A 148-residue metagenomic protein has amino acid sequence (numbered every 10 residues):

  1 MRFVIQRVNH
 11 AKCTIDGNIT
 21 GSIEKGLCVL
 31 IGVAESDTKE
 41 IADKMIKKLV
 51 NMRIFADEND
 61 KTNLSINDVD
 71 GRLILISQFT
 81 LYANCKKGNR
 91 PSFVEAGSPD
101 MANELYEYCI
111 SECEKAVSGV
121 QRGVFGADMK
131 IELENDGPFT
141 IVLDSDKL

Functional and structural regions predicted by a protein language model:
Q6, G32, S77, E132 (+1 more regions): Short beta-strand segments
N9, L73, Q78-L81: Short glycine-enriched loops at secondary-structure junctions
I19-D70, A83-S111, K115, Q121: Compact, glycine-rich, soluble single-domain proteins
M45, I76, F139: Residue-level signal for inorganic ion chemistry
V94-A96, D136-L148: Short, low-complexity, polybasic intrinsically disordered segments
K115-M129, E134: Divalent-metal-activated hydrolytic enzyme cores
